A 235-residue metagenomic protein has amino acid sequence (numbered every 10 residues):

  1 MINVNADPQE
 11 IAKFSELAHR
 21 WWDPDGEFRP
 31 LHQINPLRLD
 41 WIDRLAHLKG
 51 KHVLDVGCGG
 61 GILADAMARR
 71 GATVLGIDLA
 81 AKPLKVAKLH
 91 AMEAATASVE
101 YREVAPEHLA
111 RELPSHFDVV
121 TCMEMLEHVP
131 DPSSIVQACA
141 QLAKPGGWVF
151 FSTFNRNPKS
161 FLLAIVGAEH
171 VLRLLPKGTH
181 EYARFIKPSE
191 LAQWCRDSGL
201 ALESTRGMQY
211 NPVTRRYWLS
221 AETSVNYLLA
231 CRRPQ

Functional and structural regions predicted by a protein language model:
M1-W22: N-terminal, positively charged/glycine-rich alpha-helical extensions of SAM-dependent methyltransferases
H32-K49: Conserved alpha-helix/loop element of class I SAM-dependent methyltransferases that forms part of the SAM/SAH-binding
K51-G57: Conserved class I S-adenosyl-L-methionine
I62-H108: Class I SAM-dependent methyltransferase SAM/SAH-binding core
A110-V119: A short acidic, Gly/Pro-enriched loop at the edge of an enzyme's catalytic core that lines a small-molecule cofactor
S133-P145: A short glycine-rich, Lys/Arg-flanked "PGG" loop and its adjoining helix->strand segment in the class I
W148-L172: Conserved class I S-adenosyl-L-methionine
R173-E190: Acceptor-substrate binding/catalytic loop of class I
